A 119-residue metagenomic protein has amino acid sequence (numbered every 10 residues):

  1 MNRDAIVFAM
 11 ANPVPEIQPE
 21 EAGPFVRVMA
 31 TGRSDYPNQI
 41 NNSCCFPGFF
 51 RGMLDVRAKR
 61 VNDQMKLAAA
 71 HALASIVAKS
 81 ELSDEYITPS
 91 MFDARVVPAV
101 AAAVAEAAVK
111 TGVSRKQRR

Functional and structural regions predicted by a protein language model:
M1-N2: Helix-to-beta-strand junctions that scaffold the AdoMet/dcAdoMet cofactor pocket in Class I SAM-dependent enzymes
A5-R118: Adenosine-phosphate binding glycine-rich loop
